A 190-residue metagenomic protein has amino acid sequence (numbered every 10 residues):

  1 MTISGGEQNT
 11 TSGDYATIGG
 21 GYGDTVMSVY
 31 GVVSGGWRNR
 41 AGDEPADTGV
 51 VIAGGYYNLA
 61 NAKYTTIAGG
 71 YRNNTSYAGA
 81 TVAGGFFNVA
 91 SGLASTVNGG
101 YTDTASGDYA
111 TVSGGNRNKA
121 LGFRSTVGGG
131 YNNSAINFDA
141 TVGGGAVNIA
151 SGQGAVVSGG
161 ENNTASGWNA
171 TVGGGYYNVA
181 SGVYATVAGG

Functional and structural regions predicted by a protein language model:
M1-G190: Periodic small-residue-enriched repeat registers in elongated scaffold domains
